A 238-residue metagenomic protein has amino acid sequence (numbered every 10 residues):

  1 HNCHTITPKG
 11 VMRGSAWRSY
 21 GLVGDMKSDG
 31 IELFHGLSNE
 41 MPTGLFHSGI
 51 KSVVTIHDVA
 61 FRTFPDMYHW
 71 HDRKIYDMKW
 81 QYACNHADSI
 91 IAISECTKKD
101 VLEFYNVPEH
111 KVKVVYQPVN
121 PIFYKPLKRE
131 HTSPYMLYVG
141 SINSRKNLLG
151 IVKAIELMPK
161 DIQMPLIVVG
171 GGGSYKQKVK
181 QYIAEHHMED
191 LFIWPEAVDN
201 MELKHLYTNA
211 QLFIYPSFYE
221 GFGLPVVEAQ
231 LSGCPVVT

Functional and structural regions predicted by a protein language model:
H1-T238: Carbohydrate transferase catalytic cores enriched for Leloir-type hexosyltransferases
